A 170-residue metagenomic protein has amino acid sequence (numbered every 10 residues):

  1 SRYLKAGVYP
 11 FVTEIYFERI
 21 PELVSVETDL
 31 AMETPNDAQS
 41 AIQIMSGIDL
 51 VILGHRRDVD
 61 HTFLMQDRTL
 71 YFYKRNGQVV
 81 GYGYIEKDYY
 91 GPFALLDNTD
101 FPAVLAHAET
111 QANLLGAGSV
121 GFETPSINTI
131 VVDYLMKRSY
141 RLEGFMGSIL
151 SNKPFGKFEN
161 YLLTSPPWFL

Functional and structural regions predicted by a protein language model:
S1-K5, N98-A112: Conserved acetyl-CoA-binding loop-helix of GNAT-fold acetyltransferases
L4-T28, S119-L170: Active-site/acyl-donor-binding loops of N-acyltransferases
A6-Y89: Amide-forming acyltransferase catalytic core, primarily the GNAT-like/NAT-type and related acyltransferase folds
R68, G116-A117: Short, high-confidence coil segments that cap the C-terminus of an alpha-helix and link into the following beta-strand
E86-F101: Conserved acetyl-CoA binding element of GNAT-fold acetyltransferases
